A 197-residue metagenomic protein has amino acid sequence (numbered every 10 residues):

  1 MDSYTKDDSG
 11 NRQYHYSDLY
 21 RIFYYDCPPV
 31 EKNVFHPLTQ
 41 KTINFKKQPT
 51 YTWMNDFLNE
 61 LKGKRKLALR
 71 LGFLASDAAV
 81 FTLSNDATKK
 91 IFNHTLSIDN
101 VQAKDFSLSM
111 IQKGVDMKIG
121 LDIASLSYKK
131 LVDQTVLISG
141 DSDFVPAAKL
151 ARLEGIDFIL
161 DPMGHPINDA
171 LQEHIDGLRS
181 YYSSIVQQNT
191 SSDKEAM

Functional and structural regions predicted by a protein language model:
M1-K90, A103-L108, I156-D157, P166: Domain-level signal for Mg2+-assisted phosphodiester chemistry and nucleotide/NA-binding surfaces in nucleic-acid
A75-M197: Nuclease catalytic cores that cleave nucleic-acid phosphodiester bonds, predominantly acidic two-metal-ion
